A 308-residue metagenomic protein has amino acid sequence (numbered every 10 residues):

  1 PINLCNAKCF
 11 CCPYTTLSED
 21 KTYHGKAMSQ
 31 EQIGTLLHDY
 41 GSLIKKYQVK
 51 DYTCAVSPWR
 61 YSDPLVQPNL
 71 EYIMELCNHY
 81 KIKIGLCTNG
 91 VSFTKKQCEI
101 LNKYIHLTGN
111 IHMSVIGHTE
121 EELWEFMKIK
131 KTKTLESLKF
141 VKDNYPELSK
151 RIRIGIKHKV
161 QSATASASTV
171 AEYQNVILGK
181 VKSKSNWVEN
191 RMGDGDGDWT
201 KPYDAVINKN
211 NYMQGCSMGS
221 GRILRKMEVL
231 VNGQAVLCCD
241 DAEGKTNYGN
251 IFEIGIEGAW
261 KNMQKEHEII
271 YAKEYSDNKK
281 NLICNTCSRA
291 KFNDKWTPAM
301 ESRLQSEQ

Functional and structural regions predicted by a protein language model:
P1-N110, E122-T132, D294-Q308: Conserved alpha-helical substructure of the radical SAM core
C11, M218, T286: Short, cysteine/histidine-rich loop/knuckle motifs that typically chelate Zn2+
C98-I100, S162-V176: Catalytic cores of alpha/beta
L107-T119, S183-N190: Non-cysteine beta-strand/loop elements that form the S-adenosyl-L-methionine
E136-I154, N175-N210, D240-D294: C-terminal accessory region of radical SAM enzymes
C216-I223: Short, small/polar residue-rich loop motifs at catalytic or cofactor-binding pockets
V229-N232: Short, acidic, Ser/Thr-enriched surface-loop or helix-capping motifs
